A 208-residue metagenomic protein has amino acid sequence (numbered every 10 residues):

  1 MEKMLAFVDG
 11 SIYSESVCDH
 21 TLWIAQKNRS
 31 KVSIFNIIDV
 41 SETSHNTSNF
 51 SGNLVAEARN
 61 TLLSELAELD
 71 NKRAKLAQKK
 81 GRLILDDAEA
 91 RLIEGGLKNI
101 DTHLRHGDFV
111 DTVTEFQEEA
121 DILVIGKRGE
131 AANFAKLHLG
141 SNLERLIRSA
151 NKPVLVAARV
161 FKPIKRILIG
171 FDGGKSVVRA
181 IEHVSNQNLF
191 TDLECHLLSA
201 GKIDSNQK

Functional and structural regions predicted by a protein language model:
E2-A67, K162-K208: Small/aliphatic-rich secondary-structure junction motif
A6-F7, K72-K75, G96-K98, R128-G129 (+1 more regions): A short, structure-level motif marking secondary-structure boundaries and short turns
Y13, D39-E42, N71-L123: Structural beta-alpha unit
S14-Q26, T102-F161: Gly/Ser-rich helix-loop-strand patches that form or flank binding pockets for ribonucleotide-derived cofactors
K27, E94-L97, S149, F190-D192: Short, well-ordered coil/turn elements that cap or connect secondary structure elements
V32, N99-D101, V154, C195: Hydrophobic anchor at the start of a short beta-strand that flanks the dinucleotide cofactor-binding loop
F50-A56, R73-K79, R148: Short acidic/polar alpha-helix capping motifs at helix-coil junctions
L76, K80, H138, D172-S176: Alpha-helix N-cap and loop-to-helix initiation/capping positions
